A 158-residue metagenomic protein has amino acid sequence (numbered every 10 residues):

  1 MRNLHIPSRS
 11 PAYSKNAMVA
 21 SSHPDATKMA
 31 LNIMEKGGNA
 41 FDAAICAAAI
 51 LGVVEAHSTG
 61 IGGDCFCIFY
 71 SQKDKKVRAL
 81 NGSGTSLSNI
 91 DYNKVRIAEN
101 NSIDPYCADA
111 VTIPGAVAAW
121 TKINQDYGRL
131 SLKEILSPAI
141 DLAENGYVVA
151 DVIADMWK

Functional and structural regions predicted by a protein language model:
M1-N32, A40-K158: Noncatalytic scaffold domains of N-terminal-nucleophile
